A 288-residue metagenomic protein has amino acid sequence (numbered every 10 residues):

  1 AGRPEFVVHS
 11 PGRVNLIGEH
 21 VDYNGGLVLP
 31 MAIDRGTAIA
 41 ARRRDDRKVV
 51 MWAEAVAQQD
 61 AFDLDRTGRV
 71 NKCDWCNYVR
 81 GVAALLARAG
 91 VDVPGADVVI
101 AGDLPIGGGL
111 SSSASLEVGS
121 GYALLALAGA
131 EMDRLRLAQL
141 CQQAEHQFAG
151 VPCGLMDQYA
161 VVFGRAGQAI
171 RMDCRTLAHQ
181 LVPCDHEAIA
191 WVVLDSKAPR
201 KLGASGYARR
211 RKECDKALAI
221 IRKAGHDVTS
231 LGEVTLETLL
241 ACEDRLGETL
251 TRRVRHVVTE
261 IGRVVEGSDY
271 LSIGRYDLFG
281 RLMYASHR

Functional and structural regions predicted by a protein language model:
A1-A114, V118-R134, Q139-Q143, F148 (+3 more regions): ATP-binding N-lobe of GHMP and related small-molecule kinases
G2-R13, A38-K72, Q168-R288: C-terminal nucleotide
D22, A160-V161, A198, R263: Hydrophobic side chains within alpha-helical segments
